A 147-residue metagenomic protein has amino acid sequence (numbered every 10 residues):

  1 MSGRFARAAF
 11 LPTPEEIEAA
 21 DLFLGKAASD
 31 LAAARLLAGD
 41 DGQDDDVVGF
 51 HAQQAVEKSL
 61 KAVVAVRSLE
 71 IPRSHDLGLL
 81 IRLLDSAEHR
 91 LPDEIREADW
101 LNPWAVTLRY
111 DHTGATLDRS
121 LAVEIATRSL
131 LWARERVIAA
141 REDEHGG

Functional and structural regions predicted by a protein language model:
M1-G147: Terminal alpha-helical segments
